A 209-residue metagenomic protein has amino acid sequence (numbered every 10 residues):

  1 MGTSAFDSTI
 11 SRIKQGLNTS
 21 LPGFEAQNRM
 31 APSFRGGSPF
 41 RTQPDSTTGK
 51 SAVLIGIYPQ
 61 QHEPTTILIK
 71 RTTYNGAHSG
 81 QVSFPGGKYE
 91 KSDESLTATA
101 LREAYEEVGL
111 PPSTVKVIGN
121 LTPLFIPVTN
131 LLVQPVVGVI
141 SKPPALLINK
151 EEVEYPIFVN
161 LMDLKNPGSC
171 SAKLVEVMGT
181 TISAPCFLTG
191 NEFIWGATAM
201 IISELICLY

Functional and structural regions predicted by a protein language model:
M1-S83, K88-E106, L110-N120, L124-P143 (+2 more regions): N-terminal leader/linker segments that precede catalytic domains of diphosphate-processing enzymes
L146-N149: Short, solvent-exposed recognition segments
E151-T180: Amphipathic alpha-helical blocks and their helix-capping loop/short-beta junctions
